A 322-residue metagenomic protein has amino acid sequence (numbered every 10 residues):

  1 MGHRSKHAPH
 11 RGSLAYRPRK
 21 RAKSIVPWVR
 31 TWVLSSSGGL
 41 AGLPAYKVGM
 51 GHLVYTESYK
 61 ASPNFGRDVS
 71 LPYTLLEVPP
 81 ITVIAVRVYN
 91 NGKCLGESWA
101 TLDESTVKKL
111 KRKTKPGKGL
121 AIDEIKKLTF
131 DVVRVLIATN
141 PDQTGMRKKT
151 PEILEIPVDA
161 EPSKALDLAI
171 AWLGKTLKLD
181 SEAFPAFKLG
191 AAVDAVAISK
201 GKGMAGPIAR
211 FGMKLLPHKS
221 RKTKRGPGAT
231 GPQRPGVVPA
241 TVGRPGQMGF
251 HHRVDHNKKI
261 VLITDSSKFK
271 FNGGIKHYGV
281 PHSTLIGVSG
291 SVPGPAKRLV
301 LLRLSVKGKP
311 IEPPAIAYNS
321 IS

Functional and structural regions predicted by a protein language model:
M1-S199, M204-S322: Extended basic (Lys/Arg/His-rich) segments that typically form rRNA-contacting surfaces in ribosomal proteins
